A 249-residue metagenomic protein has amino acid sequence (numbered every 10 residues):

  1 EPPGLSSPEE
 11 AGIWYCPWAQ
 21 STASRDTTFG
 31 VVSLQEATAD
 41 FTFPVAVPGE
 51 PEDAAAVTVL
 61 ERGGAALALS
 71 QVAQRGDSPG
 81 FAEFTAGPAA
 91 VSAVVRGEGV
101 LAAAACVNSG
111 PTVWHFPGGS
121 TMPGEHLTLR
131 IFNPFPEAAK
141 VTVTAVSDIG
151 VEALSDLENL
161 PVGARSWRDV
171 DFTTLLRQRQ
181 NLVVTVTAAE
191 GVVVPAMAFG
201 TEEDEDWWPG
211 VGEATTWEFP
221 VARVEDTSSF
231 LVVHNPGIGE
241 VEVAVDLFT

Functional and structural regions predicted by a protein language model:
E1, D77-A93, Q180-A189: Short, aromatic- and glycine-rich surface loops/edge beta-strands on solvent-exposed regions
E1-Q35, P88-F135, G191-I238: Conserved functional hotspot residues at active sites or interaction interfaces
Y15-P17, D40, T58-L60, A68 (+5 more regions): Generic structural detector for well-ordered beta-strands
R25-P51, R130-V151, T187, V232-T249: Short acidic, flexible loop segments centered on an aromatic residue
T38, R75-P79, A138, R179-N181 (+1 more regions): Extracellular Ig-like/FN3 beta-sandwich strand-entry sites
D40, V47, V57, E83 (+4 more regions): Intrinsic disorder/low-complexity segments
A46-P79, I149-R179, F248-T249: Intrinsically disordered, low-complexity Pro/Gly/Ser/Thr-rich segments with frequent PxxP/GP/PP motifs and embedded
T58-L60, S92-R96, T142, V193-P195 (+1 more regions): N-terminal non-cleavable signal-anchor helices
